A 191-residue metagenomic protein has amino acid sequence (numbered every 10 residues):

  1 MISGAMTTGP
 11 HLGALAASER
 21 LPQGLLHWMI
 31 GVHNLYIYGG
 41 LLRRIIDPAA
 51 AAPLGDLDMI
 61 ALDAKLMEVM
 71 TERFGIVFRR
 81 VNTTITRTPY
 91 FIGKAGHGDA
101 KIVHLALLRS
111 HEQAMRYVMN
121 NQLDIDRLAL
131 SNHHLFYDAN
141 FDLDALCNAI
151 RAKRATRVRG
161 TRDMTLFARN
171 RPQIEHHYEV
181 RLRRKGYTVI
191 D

Functional and structural regions predicted by a protein language model:
M1-D191: Catalytic cores of the polymerase beta-like nucleotidyltransferase superfamily and closely associated nucleotide
